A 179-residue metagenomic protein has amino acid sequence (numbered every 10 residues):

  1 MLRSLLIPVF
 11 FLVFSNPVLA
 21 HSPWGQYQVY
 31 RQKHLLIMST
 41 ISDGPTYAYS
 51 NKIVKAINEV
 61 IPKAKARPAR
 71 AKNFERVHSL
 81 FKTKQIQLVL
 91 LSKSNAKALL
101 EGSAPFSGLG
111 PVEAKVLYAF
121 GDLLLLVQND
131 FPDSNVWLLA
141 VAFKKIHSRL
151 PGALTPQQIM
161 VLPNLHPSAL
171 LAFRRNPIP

Functional and structural regions predicted by a protein language model:
A20-I37, P167-P179: Immediate post-signal peptide segment of exported/extracytoplasmic ligand-binding proteins
R31-T46, A66-A69: Short, well-ordered beta-strand elements
T46-P62: Short, polar/charged alpha-helical segment
P62-S79, M160-L165: Short helix-initiation/N-cap motifs at beta->coil->alpha
Q87-S107, L171: A ligand-binding cleft/hinge motif common to bilobed small-molecule-binding domains
S103-A119: Short beta-strand->loop
L117-N135: A bilobed periplasmic-binding-protein/Venus flytrap-type ligand-binding module shared by bacterial periplasmic
R149-P179: An extracytoplasmic/periplasmic, membrane-proximal ligand-sensing/linker region
